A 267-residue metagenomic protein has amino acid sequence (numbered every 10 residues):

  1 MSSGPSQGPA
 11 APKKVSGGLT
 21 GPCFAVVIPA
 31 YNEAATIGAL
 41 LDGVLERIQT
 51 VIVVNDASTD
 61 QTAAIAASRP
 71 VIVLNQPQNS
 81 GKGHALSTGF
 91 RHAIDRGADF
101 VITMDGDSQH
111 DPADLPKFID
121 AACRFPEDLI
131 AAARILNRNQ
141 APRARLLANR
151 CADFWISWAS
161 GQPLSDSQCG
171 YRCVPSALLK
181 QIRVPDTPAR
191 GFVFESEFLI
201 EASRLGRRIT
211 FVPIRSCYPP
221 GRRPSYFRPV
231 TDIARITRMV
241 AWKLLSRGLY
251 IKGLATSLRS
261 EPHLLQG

Functional and structural regions predicted by a protein language model:
M1-G21, A159, P185-G267: Hydrophobic helical membrane-anchoring modules
P12-K13, A30-R47: Short, well-formed alpha-helical segments that are part of the catalytic scaffolds of diverse glycosyltransferases
G21-A25, G43-V53, Q61, V71: Short loop->beta transition adjacent to catalytic acidic/histidine clusters or analogous donor-positioning motifs
A30, V54-D56, Q76: Conserved sequence signature across two-component system core domains
A35-A39, D60-S68: Acidic helix N-cap motif at the loop->helix transition within catalytic regions of sugar-transfer enzymes
N55-A64, S108: A conserved acidic beta->alpha catalytic loop
Q78-D95, P112-F192, Y218-F227, T231-T237: Acceptor/aglycone-binding surface of glycosyltransferases and processive sugar-polymer synthases
A98-D107: Short beta-strand-to-loop acidic/aromatic patch adjacent to the donor-nucleotide binding site
